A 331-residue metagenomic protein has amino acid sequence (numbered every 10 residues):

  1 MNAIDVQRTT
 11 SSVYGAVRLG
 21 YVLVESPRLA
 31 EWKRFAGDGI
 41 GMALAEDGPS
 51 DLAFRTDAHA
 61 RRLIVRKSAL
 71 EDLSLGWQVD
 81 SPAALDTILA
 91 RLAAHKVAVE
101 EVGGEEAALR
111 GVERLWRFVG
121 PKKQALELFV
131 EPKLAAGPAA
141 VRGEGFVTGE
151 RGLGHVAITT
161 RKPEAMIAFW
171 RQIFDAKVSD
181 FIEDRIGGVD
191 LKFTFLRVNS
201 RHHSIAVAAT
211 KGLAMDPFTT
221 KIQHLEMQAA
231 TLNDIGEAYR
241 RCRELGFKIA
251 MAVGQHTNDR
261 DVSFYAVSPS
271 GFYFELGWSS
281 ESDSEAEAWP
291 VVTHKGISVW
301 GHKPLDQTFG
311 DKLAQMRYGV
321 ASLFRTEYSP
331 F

Functional and structural regions predicted by a protein language model:
M1-S11, H95-G152, I182, L191-L196 (+2 more regions): Vicinal oxygen chelate
T10-V13, L63-K67, G145-V147, A214-D216: Short, flexible, solvent-exposed loop/turn segments with mixed acidic/basic and small polar residues
Y14-R61, A107, T159-H202, A208: Core segments of cupin and vicinal oxygen chelate
R18-P27, K67-A93, R114-G120, R151-R161 (+2 more regions): Vicinal oxygen chelate
W32-G37, L92, K123, M166-R171 (+3 more regions): Conserved active-site tyrosine of GNAT-family acetyltransferases
L44-E105: Ordered, small/hydrophobic-rich secondary-structure cores
G188-R260: A compositional/structural signature marking long, glycine- and acidic/polar-rich segments with frequent tryptophans
